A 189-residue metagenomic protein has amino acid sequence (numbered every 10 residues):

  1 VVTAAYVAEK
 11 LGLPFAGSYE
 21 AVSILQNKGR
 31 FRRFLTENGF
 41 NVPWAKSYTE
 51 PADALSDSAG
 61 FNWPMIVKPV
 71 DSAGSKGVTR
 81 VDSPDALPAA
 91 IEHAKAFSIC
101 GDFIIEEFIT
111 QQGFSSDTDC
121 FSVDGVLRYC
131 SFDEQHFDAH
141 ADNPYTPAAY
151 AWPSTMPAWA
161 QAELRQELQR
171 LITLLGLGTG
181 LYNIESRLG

Functional and structural regions predicted by a protein language model:
V1-N27, G39-S47: A short, GP-enriched loop/loop-strand-helix hinge that lies immediately N-terminal to, or at the N-terminal rim
R30, D53, A86: Residue-level recognition of oxygen-bearing side chains
F31-T36: Structural element of the ATP-grasp superfamily
G39-N41, D71-S75: Short glycine-enriched loop/turn motifs at secondary-structure junctions
N41-P43, P64-V67, T79-Q112, N143-Y150 (+1 more regions): Conserved ATP-binding module of the ATP-grasp superfamily
Y48, V78-S83, F121-V123: Short beta-strand-to-turn element immediately C-terminal to the catalytic PLP-Schiff-base lysine in fold type I
A54-F61: Short amphipathic alpha-helix with an adjacent loop that forms part of the alpha/beta core around
E107-S115, D119-L177, L181, L188: ATP-dependent carboxylate/phosphate-activation module, predominantly the ATP-grasp catalytic core and closely related
